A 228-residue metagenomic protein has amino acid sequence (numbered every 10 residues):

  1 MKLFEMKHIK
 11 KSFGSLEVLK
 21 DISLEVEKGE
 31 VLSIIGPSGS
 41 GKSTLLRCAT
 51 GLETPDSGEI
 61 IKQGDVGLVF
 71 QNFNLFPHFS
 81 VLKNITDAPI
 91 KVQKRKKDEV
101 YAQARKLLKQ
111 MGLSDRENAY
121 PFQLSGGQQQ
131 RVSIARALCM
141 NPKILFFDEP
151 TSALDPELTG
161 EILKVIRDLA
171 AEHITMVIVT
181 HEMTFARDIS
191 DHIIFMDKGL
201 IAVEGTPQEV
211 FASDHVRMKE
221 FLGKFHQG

Functional and structural regions predicted by a protein language model:
I35-P37: The feature captures the beta-strand-to-loop junction immediately N-terminal to the Walker
T50: Helix-to-loop junction immediately C-terminal to a conserved catalytic motif
A119-F122, M140, E172: Conserved signature/switch motifs of ABC ATPase nucleotide-binding domains
L145-D148: Catalytic Walker B motif of ABC-type/P-loop ATPase nucleotide-binding domains
P156-L158: Helix N-cap at the start of a conserved alpha-helix in ABC-type nucleotide-binding domains
